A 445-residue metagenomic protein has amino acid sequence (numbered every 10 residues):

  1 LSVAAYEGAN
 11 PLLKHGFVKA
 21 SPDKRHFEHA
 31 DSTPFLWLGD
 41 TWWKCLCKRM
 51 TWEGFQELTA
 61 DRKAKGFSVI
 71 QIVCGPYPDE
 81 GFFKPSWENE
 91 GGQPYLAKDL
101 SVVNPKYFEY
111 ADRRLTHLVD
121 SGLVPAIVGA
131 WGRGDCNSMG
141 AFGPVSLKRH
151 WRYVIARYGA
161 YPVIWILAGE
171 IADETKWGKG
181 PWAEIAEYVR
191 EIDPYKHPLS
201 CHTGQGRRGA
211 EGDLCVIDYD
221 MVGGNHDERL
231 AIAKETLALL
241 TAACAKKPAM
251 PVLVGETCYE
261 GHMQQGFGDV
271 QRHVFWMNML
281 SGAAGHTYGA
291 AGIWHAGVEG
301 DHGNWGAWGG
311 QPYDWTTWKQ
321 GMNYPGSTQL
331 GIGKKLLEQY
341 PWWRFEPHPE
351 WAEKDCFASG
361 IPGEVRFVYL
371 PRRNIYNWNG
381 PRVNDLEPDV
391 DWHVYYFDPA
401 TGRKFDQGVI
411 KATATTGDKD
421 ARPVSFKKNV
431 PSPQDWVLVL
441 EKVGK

Functional and structural regions predicted by a protein language model:
L1-P22: Extended acidic/polar, glycine-enriched regions that form or flank non-catalytic beta-rich accessory modules
P11-L12, S21-A231: Active-site mouth of glycoside hydrolases
K19-R25, P388-D391: A short, compositionally biased
T33, Y259-H262, Q271-G408, T416 (+1 more regions): Aromatic- and carboxylate-lined catalytic core of secreted/periplasmic carbohydrate-active enzymes
T59, L115, I155, A186 (+3 more regions): Short amphipathic alpha-helical segments and helix-helix/interface helices
G129-W131, L167-G169, T203, G224 (+5 more regions): Active-site proximal loops enriched in glycine and acidic residues that flank catalytic Cys/His/Asp and coordinate
K196, L214-G303: Catalytic-core region of carbohydrate-active enzymes that cleave or remodel glycosidic bonds
R422-V424: Short strand-edge motifs at loop-to-beta-strand transitions and within beta-strands of extracellular beta-rich domains
